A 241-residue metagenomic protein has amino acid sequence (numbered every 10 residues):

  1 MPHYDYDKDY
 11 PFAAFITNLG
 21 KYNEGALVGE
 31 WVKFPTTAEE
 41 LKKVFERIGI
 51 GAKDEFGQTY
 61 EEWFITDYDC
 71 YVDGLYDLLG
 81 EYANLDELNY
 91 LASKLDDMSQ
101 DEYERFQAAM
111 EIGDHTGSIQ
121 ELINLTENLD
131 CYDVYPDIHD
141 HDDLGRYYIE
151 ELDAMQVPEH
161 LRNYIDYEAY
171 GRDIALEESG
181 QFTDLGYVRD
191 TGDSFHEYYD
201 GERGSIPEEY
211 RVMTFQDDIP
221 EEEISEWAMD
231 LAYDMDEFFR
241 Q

Functional and structural regions predicted by a protein language model:
P2-D54: N-terminal ordered "arm"
T17-N23, D67-C70, T191: Short, flexible beta-strand-to-coil junctions
E39-G117: Structured domain cores in non-transmembrane regions
E39-Y60, D173-F195: Short linear, low-complexity motifs centered on an aromatic residue
N124-S194: Amphipathic protein-protein interaction modules
D166, E222, E226-Q241: Non-Sec secretion/translocation targeting segments of pathogen effectors
D200-M213: Charge-dense, extended regions
